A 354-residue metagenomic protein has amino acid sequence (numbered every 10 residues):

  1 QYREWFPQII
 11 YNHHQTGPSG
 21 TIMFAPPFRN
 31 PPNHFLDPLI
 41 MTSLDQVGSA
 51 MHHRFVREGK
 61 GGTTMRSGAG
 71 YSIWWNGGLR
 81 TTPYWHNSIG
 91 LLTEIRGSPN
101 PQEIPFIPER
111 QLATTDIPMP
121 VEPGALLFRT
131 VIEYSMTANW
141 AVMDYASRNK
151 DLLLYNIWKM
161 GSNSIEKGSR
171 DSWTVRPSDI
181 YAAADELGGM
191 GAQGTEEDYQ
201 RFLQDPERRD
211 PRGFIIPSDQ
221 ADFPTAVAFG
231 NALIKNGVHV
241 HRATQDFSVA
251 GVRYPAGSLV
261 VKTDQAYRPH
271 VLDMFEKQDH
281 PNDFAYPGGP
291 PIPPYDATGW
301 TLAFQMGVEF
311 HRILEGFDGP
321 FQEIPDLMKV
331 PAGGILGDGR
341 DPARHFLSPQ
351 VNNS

Functional and structural regions predicted by a protein language model:
Q1-T16: Proline-aspartate-enriched helix->loop->beta-strand connector
W5-F6, P18, F24-W74, L79-S354: Intrinsic-disorder/low-complexity accessory segments
